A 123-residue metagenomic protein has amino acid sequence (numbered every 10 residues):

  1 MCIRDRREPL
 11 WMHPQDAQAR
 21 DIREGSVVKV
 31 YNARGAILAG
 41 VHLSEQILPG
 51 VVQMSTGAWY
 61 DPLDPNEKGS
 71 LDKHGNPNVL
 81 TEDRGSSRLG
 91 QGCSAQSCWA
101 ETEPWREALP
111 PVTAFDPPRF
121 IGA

Functional and structural regions predicted by a protein language model:
R4-A123: Long, contiguous, secondary-structure-rich segments that constitute the structural scaffold of globular domains
